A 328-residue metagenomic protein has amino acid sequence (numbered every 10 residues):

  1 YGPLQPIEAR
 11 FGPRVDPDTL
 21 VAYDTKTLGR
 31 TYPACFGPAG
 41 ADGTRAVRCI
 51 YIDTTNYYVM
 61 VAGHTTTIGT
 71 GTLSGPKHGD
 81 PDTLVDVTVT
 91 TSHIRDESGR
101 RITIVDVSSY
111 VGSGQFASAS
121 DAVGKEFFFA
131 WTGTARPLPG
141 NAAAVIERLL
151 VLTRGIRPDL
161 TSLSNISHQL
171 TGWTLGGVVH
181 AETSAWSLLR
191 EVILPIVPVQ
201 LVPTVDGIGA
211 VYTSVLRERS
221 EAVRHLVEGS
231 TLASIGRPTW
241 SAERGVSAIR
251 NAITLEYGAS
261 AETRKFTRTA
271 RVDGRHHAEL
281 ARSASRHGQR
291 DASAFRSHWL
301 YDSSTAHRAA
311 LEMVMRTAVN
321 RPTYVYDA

Functional and structural regions predicted by a protein language model:
Y1-G69, F129, A135-A328: C-terminal extracytoplasmic interaction modules
G71-L73: A short beta-strand element within beta-rich, extracytoplasmic domains of secreted/secretory-pathway proteins
G75-R157: Surface-exposed interaction regions enriched in Ser/Thr/Asp/Glu that occur as long low-complexity tracts or repetitive
